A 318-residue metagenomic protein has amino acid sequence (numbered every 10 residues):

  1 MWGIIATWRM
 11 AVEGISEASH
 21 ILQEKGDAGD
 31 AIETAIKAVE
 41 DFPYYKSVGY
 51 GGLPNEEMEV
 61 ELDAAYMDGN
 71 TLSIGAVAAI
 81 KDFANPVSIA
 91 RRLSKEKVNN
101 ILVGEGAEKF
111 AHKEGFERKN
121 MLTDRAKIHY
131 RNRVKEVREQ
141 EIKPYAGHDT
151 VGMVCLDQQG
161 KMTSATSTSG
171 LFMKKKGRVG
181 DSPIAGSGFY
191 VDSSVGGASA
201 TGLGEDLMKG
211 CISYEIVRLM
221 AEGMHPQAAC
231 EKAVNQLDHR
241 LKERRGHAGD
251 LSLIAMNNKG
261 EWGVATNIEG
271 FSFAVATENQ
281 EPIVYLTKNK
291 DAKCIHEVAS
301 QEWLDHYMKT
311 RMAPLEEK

Functional and structural regions predicted by a protein language model:
M1-K318: Alpha/propeptide regions of enzymes that mature by internal proteolysis
